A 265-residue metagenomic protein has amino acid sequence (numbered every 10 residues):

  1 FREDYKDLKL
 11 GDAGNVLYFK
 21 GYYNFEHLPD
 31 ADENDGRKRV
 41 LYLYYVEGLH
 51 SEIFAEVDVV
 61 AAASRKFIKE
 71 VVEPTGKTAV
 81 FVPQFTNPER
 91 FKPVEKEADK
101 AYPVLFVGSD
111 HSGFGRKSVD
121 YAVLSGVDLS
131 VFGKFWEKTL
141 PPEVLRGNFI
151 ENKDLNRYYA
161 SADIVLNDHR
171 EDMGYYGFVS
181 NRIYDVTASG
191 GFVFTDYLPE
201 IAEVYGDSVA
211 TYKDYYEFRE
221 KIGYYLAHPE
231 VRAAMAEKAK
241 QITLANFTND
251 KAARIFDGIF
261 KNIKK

Functional and structural regions predicted by a protein language model:
F1-K77, E89-F91, Y175: Extended catalytic core of nucleotide-activated donor transferases of GT-like folds
F1-Y5, R65, T75, P141-K264: Catalytic binding pocket for nucleotide-activated donors in carbohydrate/polymer assembly enzymes
R2-D4, G21-F25, Y45-G48, K66-I68 (+7 more regions): Short, solvent-exposed loop/turn segments at secondary-structure junctions
G14-V16, G36-V40, A101-P103, L140 (+1 more regions): Short, basic, glycine/proline-bearing loop/turn elements
F25-E33, G48-F54, I68-K69, G115-V123 (+4 more regions): Short amphipathic alpha-helical segments and helix-helix/interface helices
P88-S161: Conserved catalytic-core segment of nucleotide-activated headgroup transferases in glycan assembly
